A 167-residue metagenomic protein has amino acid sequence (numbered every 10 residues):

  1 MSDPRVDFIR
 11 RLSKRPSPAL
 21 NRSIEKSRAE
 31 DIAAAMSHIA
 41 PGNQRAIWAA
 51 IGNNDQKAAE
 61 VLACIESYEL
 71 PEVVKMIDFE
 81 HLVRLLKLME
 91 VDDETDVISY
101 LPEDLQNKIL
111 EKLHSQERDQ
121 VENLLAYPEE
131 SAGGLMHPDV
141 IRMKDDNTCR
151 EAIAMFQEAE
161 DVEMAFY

Functional and structural regions predicted by a protein language model:
M1-Y167: Hydrophobic packing positions in regular secondary-structure scaffolds
